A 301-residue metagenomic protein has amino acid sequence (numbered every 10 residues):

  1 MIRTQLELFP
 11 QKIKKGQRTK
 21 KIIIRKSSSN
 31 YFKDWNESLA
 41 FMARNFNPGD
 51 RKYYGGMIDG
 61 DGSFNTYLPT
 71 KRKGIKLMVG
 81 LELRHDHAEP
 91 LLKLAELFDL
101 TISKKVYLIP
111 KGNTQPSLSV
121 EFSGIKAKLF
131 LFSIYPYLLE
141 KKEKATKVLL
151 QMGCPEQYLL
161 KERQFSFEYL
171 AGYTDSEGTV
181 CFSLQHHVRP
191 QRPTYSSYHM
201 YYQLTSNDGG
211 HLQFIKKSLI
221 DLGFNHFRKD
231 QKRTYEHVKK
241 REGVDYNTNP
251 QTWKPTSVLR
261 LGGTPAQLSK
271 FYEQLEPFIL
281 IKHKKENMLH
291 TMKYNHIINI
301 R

Functional and structural regions predicted by a protein language model:
M1-R301: Internal intein/HINT superfamily modules and their associated LAGLIDADG
